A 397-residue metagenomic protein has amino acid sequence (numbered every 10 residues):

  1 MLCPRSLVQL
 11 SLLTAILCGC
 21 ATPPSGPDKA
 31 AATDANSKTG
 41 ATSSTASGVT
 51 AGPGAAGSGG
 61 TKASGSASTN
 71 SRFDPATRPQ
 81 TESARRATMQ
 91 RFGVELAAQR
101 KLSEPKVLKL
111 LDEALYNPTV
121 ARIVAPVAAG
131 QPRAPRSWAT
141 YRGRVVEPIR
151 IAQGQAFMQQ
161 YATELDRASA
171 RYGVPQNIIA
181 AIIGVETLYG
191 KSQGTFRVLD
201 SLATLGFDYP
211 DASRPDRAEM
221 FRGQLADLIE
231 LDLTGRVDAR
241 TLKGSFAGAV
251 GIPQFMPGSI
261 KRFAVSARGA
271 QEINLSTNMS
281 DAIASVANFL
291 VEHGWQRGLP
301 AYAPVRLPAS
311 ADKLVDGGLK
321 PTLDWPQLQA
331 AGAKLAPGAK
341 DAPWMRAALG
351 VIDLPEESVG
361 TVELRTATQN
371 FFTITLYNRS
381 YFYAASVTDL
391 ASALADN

Functional and structural regions predicted by a protein language model:
M1-S11: Bacterial N-terminal signal peptides that target proteins for export
I16-G19: C-terminal motif of bacterial Sec signal peptides marking the signal peptidase cleavage site
A21-P24: Bacterial signal peptide processing site
G65-Q90, V94, E104-Q159, D211: N-terminal export signals and maturation junctions of secreted/periplasmic proteins
P105-Q131, I183-T187, R197-T204, P304-D312: Acidic helix-start/capping segments at beta-turn-to-alpha-helix junctions
A134-S285: Acidic/His-rich structured neighborhood in mature extracellular/periplasmic domains
D238-L349: Flexible, glycine-rich surface segments
P308-N397: C-terminal soluble interaction/assembly domains
